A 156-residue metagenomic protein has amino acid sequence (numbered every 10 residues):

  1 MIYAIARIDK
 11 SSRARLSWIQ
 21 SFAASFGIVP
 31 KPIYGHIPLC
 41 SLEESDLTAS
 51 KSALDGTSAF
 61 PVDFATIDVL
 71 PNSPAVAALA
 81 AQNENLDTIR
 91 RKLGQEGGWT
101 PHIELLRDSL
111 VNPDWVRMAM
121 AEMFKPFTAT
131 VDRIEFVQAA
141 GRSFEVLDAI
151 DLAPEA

Functional and structural regions predicted by a protein language model:
M1-P61, V69, Q82-R133, S143-A156: Basic, often amphipathic N-terminal segments
D68-A77: Short, basic/glycine-rich phosphate-binding loops at helix/coil junctions that contact nucleotide phosphates
F136-A140: Short, exposed beta-strand-loop hairpins at the edges of beta-sheets in extracellular/periplasmic proteins
